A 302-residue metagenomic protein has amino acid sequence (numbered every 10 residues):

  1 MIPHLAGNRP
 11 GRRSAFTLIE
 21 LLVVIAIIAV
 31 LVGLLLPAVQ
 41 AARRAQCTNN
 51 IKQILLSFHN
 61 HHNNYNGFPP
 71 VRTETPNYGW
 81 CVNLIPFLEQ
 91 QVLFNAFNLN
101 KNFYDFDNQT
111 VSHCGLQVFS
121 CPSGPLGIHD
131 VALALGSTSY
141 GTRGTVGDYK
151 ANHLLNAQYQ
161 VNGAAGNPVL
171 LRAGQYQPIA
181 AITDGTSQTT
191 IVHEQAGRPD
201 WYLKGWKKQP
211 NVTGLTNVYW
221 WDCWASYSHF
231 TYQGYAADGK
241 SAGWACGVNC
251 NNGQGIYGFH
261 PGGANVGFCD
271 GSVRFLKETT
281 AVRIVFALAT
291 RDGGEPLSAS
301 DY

Functional and structural regions predicted by a protein language model:
M1-G11: N-terminal secretory signal peptides that target proteins for export/translocation
L5, L35-A38, H62: Structural motif corresponding to the C-terminal cap of alpha-helices
R12-R44: N-terminal single-pass transmembrane signal-anchor helix
V30, R44-Y302: Surface-exposed loop/linker segments characteristic of extracytoplasmic
